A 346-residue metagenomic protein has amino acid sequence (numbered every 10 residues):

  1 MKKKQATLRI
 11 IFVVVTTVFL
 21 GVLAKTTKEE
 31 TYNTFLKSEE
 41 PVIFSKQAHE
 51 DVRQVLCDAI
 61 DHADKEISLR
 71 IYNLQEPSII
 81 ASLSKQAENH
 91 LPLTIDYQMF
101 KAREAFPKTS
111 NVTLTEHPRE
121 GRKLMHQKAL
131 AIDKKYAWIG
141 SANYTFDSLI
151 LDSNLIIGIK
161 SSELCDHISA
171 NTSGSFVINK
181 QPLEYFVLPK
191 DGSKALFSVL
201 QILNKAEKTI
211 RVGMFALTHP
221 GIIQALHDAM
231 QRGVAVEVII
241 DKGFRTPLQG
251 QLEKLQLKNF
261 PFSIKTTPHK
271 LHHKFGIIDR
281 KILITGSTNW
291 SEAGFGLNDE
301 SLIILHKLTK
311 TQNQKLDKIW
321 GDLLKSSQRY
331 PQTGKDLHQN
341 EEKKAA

Functional and structural regions predicted by a protein language model:
M1-T16: N-terminal Sec-pathway targeting helices
K3, I60, E342-K343: Short, intrinsically disordered, low-complexity terminal segments
K4-A6, T27-E30, A345: Residue-level detector of intrinsically disordered/flexible regions characterized by low predicted structural confidence
A6-R9, F215-P220, D241-G243: C-terminal, charge/polar-rich interaction regions
G21-K205, P220, Q224-A225, Q231-I282 (+2 more regions): HKD-type phospholipase D/PLD-like phosphodiesterase module
T209-R211: Active-site beta-loop-alpha substructure in enzyme catalytic cores, prototypically the cysteine-centered nucleophile
L308-A345: Amphipathic alpha-helical interface segments
